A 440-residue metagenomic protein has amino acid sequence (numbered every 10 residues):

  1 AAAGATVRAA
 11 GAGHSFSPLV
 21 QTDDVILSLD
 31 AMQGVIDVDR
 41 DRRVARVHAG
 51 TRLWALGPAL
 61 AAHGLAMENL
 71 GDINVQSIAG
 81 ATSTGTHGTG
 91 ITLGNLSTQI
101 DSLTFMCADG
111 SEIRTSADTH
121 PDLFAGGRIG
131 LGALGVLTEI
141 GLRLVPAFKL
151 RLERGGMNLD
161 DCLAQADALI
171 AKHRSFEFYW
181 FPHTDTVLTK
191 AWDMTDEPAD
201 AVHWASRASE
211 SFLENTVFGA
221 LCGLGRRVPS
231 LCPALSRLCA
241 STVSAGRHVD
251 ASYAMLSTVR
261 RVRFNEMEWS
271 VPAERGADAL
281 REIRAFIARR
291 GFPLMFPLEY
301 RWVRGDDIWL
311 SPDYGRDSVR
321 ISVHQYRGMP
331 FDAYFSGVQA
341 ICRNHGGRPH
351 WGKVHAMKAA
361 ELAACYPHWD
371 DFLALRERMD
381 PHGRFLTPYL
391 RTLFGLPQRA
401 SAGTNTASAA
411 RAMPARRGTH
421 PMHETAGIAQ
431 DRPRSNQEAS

Functional and structural regions predicted by a protein language model:
A1-D431, N436-S440: Noncatalytic alpha-helical scaffold of FAD-dependent oxidoreductases
